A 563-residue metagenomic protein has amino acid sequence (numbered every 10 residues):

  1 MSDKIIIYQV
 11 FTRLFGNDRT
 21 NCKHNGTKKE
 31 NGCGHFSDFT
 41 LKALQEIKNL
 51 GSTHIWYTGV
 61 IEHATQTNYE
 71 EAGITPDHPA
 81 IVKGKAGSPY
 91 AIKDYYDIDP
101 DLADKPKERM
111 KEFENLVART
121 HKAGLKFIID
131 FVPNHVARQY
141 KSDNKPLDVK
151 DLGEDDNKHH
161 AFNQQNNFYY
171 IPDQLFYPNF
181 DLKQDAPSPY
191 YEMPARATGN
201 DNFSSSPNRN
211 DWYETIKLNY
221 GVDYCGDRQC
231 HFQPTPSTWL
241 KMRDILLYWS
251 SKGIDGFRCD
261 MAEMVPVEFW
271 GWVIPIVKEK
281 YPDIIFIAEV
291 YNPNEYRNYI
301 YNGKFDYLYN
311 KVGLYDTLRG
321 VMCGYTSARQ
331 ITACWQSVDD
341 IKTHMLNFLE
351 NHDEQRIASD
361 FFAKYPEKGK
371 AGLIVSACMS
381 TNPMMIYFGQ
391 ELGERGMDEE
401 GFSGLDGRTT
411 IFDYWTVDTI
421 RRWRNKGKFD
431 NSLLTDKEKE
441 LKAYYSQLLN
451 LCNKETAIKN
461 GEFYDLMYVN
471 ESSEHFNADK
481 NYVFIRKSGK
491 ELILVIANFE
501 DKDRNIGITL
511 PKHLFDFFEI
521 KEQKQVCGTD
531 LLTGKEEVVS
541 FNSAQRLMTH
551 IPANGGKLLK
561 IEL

Functional and structural regions predicted by a protein language model:
M1-K126, N134-H159, R209, K217 (+1 more regions): N-terminal structural segment of carbohydrate-active enzymes
S2, D18, T27, T65 (+3 more regions): Loop/helix patches that line or flank the sugar-binding groove of alpha-linked glycan CAZymes
S2-D3, I7, F11, A91-I92 (+9 more regions): Alpha-amylase-like alpha-glycosidases and glucanotransferases acting on alpha-linked glucans and related
T12-L14, I61, D99-L102, P133-H135 (+8 more regions): Short, flexible loop/turn elements at secondary-structure junctions
D18-S37, F361-Y365, E536-M548: Short, polar loop/linker segments at the starts of domains and inter-domain junctions
D38, K42, E112-N115, K241-D244 (+4 more regions): Extracytoplasmic/secreted proteins, especially bacterial periplasmic and envelope-associated proteins
K48, D340, E474-D479, K487-G489 (+1 more regions): A short catalytic or substrate-binding loop motif that flags glycine-/basic-rich loops and adjacent residues that bind
E500-L563: C-terminal beta-sandwich/jelly-roll accessory domains of carbohydrate-active enzymes
